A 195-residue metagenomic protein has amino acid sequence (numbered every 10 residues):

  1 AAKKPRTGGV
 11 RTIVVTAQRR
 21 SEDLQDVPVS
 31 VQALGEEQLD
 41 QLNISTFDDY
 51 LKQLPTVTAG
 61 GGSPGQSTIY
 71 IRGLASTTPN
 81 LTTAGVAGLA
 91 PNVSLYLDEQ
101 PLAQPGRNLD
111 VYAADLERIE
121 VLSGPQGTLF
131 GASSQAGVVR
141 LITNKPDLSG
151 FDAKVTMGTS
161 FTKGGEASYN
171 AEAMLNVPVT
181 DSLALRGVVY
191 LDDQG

Functional and structural regions predicted by a protein language model:
A1-I44, D48-Q53, N176: N-terminal Sec signal peptide and the immediately downstream disordered periplasmic leader that contains the TonB box
G9-R11, V27-Q32, F47, Q53-P55 (+6 more regions): Envelope-exposed proteins and targeting segments
T16, D48, K52-Q100: Extracytoplasmic beta-strand/coil segments of soluble accessory domains associated with Gram-negative outer-membrane
R19, G35, S63, G73-A75 (+3 more regions): A mature extracytoplasmic/lumenal domain signature
S21-D23, D40-Q41, V57-A59, T77-P79 (+5 more regions): Short beta-strands and strand-coil junctions in structured, solvent-facing domains, enriched
D26-V27, N80-A84, G106, G150-K154: Short, charged, solvent-exposed linker or helix-capping segments at domain edges/interfaces that act as flexible hinges
T83-P125: Short acidic/polar hinge/loop motifs at secondary-structure boundaries that mediate gating or recognition
P91-N92, A114-S123, T128-G195: Outer-membrane beta-barrel translocator/receptor signature
